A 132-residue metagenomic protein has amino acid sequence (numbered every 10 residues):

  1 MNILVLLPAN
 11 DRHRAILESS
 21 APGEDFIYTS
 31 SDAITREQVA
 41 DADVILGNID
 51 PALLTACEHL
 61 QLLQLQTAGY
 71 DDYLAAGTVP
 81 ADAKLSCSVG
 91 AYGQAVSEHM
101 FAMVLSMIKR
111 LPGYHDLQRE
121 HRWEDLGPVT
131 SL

Functional and structural regions predicted by a protein language model:
M1-V44: N-terminal glycine-/charge-rich "phosphate-binding" loop or analogous flexible N-terminal tail
D41-E120, V129-T130: Phosphate/diphosphate ligand-binding glycine-rich loop within oxidoreductases
L126: Active-site-proximal loop/helix segment associated with metal-binding centers of metalloenzymes
